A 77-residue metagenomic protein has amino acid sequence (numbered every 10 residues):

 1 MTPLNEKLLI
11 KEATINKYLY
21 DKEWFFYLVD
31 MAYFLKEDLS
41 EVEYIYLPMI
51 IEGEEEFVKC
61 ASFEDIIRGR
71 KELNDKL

Functional and structural regions predicted by a protein language model:
M1-L77: An anion-engaging/catalytic patch
